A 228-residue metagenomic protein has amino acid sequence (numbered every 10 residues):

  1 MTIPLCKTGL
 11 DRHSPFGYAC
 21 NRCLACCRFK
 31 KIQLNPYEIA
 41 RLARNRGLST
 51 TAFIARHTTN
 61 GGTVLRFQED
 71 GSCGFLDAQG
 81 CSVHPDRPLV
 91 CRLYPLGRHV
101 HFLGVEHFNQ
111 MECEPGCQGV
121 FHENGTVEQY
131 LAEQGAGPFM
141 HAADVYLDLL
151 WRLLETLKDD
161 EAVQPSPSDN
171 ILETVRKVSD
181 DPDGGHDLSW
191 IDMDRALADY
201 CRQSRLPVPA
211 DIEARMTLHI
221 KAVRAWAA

Functional and structural regions predicted by a protein language model:
M1-A25, F29-G80, H84-A228: Short loop/turn segments that flank or connect secondary-structure elements
